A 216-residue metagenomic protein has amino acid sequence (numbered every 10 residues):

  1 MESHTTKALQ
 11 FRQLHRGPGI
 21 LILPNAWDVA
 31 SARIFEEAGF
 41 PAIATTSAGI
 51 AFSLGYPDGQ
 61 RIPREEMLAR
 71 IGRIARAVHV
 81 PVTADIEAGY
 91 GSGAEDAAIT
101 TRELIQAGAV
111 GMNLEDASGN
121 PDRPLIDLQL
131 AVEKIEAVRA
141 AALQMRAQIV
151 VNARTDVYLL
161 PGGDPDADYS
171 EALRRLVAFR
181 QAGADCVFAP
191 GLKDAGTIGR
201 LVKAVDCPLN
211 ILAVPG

Functional and structural regions predicted by a protein language model:
E2-P215: Alpha/beta enzyme core
